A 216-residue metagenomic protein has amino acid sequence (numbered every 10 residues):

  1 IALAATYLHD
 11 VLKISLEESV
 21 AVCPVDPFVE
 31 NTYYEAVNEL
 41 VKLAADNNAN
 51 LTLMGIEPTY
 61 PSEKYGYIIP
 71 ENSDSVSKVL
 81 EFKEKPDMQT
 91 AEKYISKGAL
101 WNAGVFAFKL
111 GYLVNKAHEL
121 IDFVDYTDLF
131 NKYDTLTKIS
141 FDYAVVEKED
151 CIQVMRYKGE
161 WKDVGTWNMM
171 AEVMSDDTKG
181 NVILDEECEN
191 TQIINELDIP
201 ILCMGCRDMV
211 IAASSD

Functional and structural regions predicted by a protein language model:
I1-S73, V114-E119: Conserved beta-loop-beta/alpha segment of the NTase-like Rossmann-fold superfamily that binds/positions NTPs
S15-E18, N47-L51, E63-K64, S75-K78 (+4 more regions): Short coil/turn connectors at secondary-structure junctions
P24-N31, S77-F82, A99-G104, F130-K132: Flexible, glycine/proline-enriched loop segments at strand-loop-helix junctions that form or flank small-ligand binding
P27, P58-P61, P86-M88, F106-Y112 (+2 more regions): Glycine-rich beta-alpha junction loops
L51-L53, Y67, V105-A107, Q192 (+1 more regions): Conserved hydrophobic/aromatic beta-strand scaffold that supports enzyme active sites
P70-K97: A short, charged helix-loop
A91-L110, A117: A conserved mid-domain beta-alpha-beta active-site/ligand-binding segment of alpha/beta enzyme cores
F108-S215: Left-handed beta-helix
